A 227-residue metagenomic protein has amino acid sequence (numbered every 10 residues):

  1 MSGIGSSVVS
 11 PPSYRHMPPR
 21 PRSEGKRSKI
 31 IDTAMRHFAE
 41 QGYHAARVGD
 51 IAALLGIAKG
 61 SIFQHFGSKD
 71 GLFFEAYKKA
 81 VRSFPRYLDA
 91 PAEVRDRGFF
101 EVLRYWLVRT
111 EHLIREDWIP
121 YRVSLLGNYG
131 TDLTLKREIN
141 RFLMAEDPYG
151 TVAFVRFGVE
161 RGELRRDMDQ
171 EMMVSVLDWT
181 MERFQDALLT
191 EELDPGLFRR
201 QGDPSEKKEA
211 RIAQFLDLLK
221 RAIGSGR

Functional and structural regions predicted by a protein language model:
M1-M17, H112, A145-R161, V176-R227: C-terminal peripheral helix-coil segments that are non-catalytic and often amphipathic
M17, P21, G25, G67 (+8 more regions): Residues at secondary-structure transition points
P18, K29, H37-G71, E75: Helix-turn-helix
E40-H44, R95, D117, R161: Short coil/turn segments at alpha/beta junctions that flank glycine-rich nucleotide-binding fingerprints
H44-A45, L164, M168: Short, charged helix-capping/linker segments at alpha-helix termini
E75, A90-D117, Q170-L177, K208-I212: Hydrophobic alpha-helical connector segments
K78-S83: Short, basic, alpha-helical segments at the C-terminal edge of helix-turn-helix-like DNA-binding modules
E111-A153, E171-V174, R200-S205: Short secondary-structure transition hinges
